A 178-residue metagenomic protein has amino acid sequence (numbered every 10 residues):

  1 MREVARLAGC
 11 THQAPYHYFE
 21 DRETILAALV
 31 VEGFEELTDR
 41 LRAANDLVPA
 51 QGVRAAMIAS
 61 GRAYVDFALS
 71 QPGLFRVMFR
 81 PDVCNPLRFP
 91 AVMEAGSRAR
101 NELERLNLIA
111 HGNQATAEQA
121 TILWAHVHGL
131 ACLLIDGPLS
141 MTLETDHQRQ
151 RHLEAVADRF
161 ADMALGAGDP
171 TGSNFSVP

Functional and structural regions predicted by a protein language model:
M1-T24, A28: Helix-turn-helix
L7, T24-L47, A59-A63, V77 (+4 more regions): Alpha-helical structural segments
F19, R80-C84, A125: Short helix-capping/turn signature of helix-turn-helix
M57-F79, W124, H128-A131, I135: Helical hydrophobic small-molecule/effector-binding pocket
D66, S70-R105, M141-H147: Short secondary-structure transition hinges
N85-H111, A117-I122, R151-D162: Amphipathic alpha-helical packing segments from all-alpha helical-bundle domains
A125-L143, R159-P170: Amphipathic C-terminal alpha-helical segment
D169-P178: Actinobacteria-biased recognition of intrinsically disordered, low-complexity terminal regions
